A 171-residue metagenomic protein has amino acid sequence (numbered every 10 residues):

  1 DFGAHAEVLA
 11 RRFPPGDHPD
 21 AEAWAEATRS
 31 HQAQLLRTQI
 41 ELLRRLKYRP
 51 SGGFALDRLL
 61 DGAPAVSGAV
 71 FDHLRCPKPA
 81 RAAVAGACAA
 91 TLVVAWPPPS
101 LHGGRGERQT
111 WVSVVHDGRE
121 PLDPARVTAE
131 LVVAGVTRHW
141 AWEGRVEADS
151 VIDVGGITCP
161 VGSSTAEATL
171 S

Functional and structural regions predicted by a protein language model:
D1-P124, L131-V132, R138-W140, V146: Substrate-binding clefts and catalytic carboxylate motifs of secreted carbohydrate-active enzymes
Q109, R126, T165-T169: Short, conserved beta-strand segments of beta-strand-rich sandwich/propeller modules, principally
V114-H116, V151-D153, T158-S171: Terminal connector regions
T128, H139, G156-T158: Short, charged/polar low-complexity linear motifs in solvent-exposed/disordered segments
G144-I152: Short proline/glycine- and polar residue-rich coil/turn motifs
